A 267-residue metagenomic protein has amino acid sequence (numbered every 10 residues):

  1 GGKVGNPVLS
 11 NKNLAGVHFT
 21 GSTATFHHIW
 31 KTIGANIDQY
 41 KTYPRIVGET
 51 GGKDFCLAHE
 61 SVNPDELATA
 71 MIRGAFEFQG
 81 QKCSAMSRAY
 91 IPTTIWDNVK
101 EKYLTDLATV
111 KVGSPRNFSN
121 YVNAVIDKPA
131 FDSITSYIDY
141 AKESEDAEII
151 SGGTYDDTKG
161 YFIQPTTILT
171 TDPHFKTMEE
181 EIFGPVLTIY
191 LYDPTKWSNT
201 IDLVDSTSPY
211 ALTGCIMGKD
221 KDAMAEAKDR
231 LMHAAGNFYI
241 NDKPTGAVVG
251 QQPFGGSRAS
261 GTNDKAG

Functional and structural regions predicted by a protein language model:
G1-E66, A259, N263: Rossmann-like NAD(P) dinucleotide-binding subdomain of oxidoreductase/dehydrogenase enzymes
G2, E49-K53, G80-R88, L104-S136 (+3 more regions): Flexible, acidic loop-helix segments that line cofactor/substrate-binding pockets
V8, I29-W30, V99, Y103 (+2 more regions): Hydrophobic packing residues within well-ordered alpha-helices of enzyme cores
N11, T32, N36, A70 (+7 more regions): Change "in soluble alpha/beta enzymes" to "in soluble alpha/beta proteins
N13-L14, T69, T105, K111 (+3 more regions): Conserved C-terminal structural/oligomerization subdomain of aldehyde/semialdehyde dehydrogenase
L14-S22, K41-H59, M71-D106, R116-Y121 (+4 more regions): Short loop-to-beta-strand entry elements in the cores of soluble alpha/beta enzymes
N63-L67, I95-K100, P173-T177: Short helix-loop capping/hinge motifs at secondary-structure junctions, enriched in acidic/polar residues
E145-T154: Short secondary-structure junctions
